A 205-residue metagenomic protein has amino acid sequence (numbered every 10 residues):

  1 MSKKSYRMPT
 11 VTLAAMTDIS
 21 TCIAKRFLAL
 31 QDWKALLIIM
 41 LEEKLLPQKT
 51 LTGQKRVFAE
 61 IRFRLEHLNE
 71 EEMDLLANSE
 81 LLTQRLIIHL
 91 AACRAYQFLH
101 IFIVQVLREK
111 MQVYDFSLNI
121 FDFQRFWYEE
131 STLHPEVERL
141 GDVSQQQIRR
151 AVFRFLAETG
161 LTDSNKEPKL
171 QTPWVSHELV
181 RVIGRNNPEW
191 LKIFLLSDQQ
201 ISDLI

Functional and structural regions predicted by a protein language model:
M1-L86: Eukaryotic partner-binding/assembly regions in large regulatory complexes
P9, L13, T17, I23-R26 (+4 more regions): Leucine-rich, amphipathic alpha-helical/linker segments
L28-D32, M111, Y128-S131, A157 (+2 more regions): Hydrophobic/aromatic-lined pockets within catalytic cores
I87-S117: Positively charged, polyanion-binding regions of nucleic-acid-associated proteins
L107, M111, S131-L140: Long, low-complexity intrinsically disordered regions
N119-P135: DNA-recognition alpha helix
E138-I205: Accessory, usually C-terminal, subdomains that scaffold auxiliary metal cofactors
